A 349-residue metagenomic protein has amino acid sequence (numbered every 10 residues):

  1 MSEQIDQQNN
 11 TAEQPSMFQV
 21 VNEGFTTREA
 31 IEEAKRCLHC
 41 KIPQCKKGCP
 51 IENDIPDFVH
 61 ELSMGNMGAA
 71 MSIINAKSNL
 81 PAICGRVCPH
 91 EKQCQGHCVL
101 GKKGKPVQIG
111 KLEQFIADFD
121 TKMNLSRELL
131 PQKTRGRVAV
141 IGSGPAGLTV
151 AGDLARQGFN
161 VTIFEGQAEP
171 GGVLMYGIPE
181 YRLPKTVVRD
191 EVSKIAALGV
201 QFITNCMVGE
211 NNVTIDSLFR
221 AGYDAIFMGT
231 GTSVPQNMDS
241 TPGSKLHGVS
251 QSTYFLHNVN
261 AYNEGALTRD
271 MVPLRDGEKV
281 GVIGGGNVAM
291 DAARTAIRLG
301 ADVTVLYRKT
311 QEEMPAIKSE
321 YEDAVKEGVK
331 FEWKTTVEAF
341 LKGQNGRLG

Functional and structural regions predicted by a protein language model:
M1-R137, K185, M228-L256, M271-P273 (+1 more regions): Ferredoxin-type iron-sulfur electron-transfer modules and their immediate structural context
N79, G144-P145, E169, G286-V288: Residue-level detector of alpha-helix initiation sites
K133-A146, L274-I283: Beta1/beta-strand and adjacent pyrophosphate-binding region of the FAD-binding site in flavoprotein oxidoreductases
R137-T162, A289-I297: N-terminal Rossmann-like FAD-binding beta1-loop-alpha1 element of flavoenzymes
A139, T162-I163, G281, T304: A structural signal for isolated positions on well-ordered beta-strands in alpha/beta enzyme cores
F159-M175, L306-E312: Glycine-rich FAD pyrophosphate-binding loop
G177-R182: Short glycine-enriched, charge-decorated loop/helix-capping segments at active-site entrances that position
T186-N237, Y254, N260-D270, R275-D276 (+1 more regions): A Rossmann-like FAD-binding core segment of flavoenzymes
